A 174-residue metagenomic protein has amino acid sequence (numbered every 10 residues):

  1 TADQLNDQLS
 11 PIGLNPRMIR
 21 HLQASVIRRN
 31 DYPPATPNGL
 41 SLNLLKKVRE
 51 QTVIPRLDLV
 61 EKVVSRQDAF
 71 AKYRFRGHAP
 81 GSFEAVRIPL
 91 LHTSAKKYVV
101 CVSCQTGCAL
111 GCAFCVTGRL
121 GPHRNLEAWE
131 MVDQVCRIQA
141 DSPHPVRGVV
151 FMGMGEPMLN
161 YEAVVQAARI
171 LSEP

Functional and structural regions predicted by a protein language model:
T1-Y98: Flexible, acidic/Gly-rich N-terminal and inter-domain linker regions that tether and position cofactor-handling modules
I88-T106, L110-P174: Conserved Radical SAM active-site core
